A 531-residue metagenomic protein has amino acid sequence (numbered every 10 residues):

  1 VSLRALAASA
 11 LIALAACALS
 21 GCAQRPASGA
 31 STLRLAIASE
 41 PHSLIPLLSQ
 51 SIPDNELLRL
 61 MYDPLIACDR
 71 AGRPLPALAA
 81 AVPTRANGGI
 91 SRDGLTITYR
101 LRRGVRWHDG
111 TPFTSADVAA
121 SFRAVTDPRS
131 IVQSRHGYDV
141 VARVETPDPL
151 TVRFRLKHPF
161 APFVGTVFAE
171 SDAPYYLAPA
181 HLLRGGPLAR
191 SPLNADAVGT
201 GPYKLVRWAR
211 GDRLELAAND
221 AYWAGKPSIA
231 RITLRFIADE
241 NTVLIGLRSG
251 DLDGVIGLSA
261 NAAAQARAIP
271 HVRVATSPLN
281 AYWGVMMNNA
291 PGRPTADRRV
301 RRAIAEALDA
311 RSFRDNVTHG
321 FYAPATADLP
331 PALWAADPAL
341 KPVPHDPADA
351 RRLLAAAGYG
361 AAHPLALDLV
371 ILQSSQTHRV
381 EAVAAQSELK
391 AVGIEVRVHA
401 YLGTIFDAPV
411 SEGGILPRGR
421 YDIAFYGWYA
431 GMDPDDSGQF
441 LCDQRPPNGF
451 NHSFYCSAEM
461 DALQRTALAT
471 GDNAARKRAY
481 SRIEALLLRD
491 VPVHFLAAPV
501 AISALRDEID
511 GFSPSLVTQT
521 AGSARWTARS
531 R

Functional and structural regions predicted by a protein language model:
S28, A209, A218, W283 (+3 more regions): Detector for C-terminal structural segments
A36-S91, R123, D196-P202: N-terminal lobe/hinge region of extracytoplasmic solute-binding protein
D69-R73, F168-P227, R231, N241 (+3 more regions): Gly/Pro-rich hinge or "lid" segments in bacterial periplasmic/extracellular proteins
A81-I131, P147, R153, V243-G246 (+1 more regions): Aromatic- and charge-enriched surface segment that lines or borders ligand/interaction sites
R100, R135-L183, R207: Surface-exposed binding/hinge segments that line and control ligand-binding clefts or catalytic entry sites
S191-N194, N219-Q265, N280, E395-R397: Ligand-site clamp/hinge motif
Y203, P291, A323-A357, Q373-E381: Structural transition elements
A217-D220, L279-A303, A307, P499-V500: A bilobed periplasmic-binding-protein/Venus flytrap-type ligand-binding module shared by bacterial periplasmic
